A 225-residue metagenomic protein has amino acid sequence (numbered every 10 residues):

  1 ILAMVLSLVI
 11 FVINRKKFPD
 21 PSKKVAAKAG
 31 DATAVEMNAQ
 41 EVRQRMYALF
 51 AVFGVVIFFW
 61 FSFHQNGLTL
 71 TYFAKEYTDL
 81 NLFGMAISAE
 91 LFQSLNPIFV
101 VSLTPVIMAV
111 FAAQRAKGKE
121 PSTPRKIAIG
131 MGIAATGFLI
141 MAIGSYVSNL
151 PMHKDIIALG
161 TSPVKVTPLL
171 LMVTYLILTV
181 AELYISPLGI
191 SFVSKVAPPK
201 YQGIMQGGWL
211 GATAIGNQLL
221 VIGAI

Functional and structural regions predicted by a protein language model:
I1-F83, S88, I107, F111-K119: Intracellular loop-helix junctions on the cytosolic face of multi-pass helical membrane proteins
I57-F61, I98, T136, I143 (+2 more regions): Hydrophobic/aromatic residues within the transmembrane alpha-helices of Major Facilitator Superfamily
F61, Q65, V180-P187, Q218: Hydrophobic transmembrane alpha-helices of Major Facilitator Superfamily
L70, Y77-S102, E120-I129, L169-V173 (+1 more regions): Loop-to-transmembrane helix entry
A128-P163: C-terminal ends and interior cores of transmembrane alpha-helices in multi-pass membrane transporters/permeases
L183-P198: Intracellular juxtamembrane helix-capping segments at the cytosolic ends of symmetry-related transmembrane helices
S194-I225: A late C-terminal transmembrane helix in Major Facilitator Superfamily
